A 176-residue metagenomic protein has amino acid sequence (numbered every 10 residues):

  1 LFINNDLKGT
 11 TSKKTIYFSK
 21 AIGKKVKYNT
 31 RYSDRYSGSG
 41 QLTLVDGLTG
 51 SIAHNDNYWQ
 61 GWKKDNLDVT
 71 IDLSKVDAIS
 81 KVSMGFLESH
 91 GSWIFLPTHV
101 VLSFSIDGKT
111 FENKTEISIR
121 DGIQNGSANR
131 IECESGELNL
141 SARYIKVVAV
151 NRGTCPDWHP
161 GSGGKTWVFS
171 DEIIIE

Functional and structural regions predicted by a protein language model:
L1-D68, L87: Short, compositionally stereotyped local motifs that mark structural "simplifiers"
F2-N4, D46, V101, S118 (+1 more regions): N-terminal non-cleavable signal-anchor helices
R31-S33, S118, S162-G164: Short intrinsically disordered coil segments
G38, N125-G126: Short, solvent-exposed polar/charged micro-motifs at secondary-structure junctions
S51-T115, S127-E176: Aromatic, loop-rich ligand-recognition surfaces of beta-strand-rich domains
S118-Q124: Surface-exposed loop and turn segments in beta-propeller and other repeat-based domains that flank or scaffold
